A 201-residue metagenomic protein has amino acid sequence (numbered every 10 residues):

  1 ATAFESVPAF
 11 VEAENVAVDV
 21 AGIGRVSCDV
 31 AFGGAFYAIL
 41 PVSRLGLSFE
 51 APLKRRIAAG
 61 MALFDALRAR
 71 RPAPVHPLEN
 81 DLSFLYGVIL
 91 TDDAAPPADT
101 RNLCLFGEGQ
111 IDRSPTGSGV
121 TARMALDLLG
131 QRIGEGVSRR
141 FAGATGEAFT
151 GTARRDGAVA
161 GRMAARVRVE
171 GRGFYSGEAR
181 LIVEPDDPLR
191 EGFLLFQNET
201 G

Functional and structural regions predicted by a protein language model:
A1-G201: Active-site proximal loop and beta-alpha junction motif in alpha/beta enzyme cores
